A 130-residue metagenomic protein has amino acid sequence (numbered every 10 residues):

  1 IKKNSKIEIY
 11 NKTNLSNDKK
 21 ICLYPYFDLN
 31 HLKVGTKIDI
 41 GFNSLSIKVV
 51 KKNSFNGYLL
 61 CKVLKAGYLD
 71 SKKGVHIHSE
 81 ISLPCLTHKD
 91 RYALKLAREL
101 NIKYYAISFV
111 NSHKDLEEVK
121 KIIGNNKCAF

Functional and structural regions predicted by a protein language model:
I1-F130: Non-catalytic helical/linker scaffolds that mediate oligomerization, partner binding, and domain coupling around large
